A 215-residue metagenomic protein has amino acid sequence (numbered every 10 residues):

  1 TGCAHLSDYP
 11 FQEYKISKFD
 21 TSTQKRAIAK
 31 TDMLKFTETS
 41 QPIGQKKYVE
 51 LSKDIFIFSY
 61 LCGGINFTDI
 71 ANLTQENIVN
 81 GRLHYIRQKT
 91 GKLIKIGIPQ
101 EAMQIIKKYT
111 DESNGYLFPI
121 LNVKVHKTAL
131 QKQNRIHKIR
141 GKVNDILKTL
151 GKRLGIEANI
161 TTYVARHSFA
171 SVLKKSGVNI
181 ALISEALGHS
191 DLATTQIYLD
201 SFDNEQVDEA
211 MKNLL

Functional and structural regions predicted by a protein language model:
T1-P10: N-terminal DNA-binding recognition helix of tyrosine site-specific recombinases/integrases
E13, C62, N72-K108, V123: Conserved tyrosine-mediated DNA breakage-rejoining catalytic core shared by Y-recombinases
I16-E50: Long, amphipathic, Lys/Arg-enriched alpha-helical "connector/arm" segment
A27, R87-G91, V123, L187-K212: Catalytic-site neighborhood detector that most strongly recognizes the C-terminal catalytic loop/helix of tyrosine
M33-L34, P99-E157: Active-site/catalytic core of tyrosine-dependent DNA strand-transfer enzymes
E38-K47, D111, N144-E185: Short, basic (Lys/Arg/His-rich) helix/loop patches that form interaction surfaces in the mid-to-C-terminal regions
E76-R82, E157-A158, V178-I197: Short, polar N-cap/turn motifs at the start of nucleic acid-interacting alpha helices
K95-Q100, Q104, K108-Y109, D200-L215: DNA/chromatin major-groove-contacting recognition/catalytic segments
